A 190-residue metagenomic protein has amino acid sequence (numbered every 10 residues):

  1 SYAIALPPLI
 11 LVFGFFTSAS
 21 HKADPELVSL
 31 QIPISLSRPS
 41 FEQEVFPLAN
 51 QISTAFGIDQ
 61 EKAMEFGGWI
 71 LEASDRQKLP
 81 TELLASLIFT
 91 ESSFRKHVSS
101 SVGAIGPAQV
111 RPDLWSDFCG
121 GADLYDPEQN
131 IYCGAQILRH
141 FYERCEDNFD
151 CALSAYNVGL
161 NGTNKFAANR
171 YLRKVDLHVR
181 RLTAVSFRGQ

Functional and structural regions predicted by a protein language model:
S1-P47, E61, D113-Q190: Non-catalytic cell-wall polysaccharide-engagement segments
L30-F89, G189: Export/targeting segments at the very N-terminus of extracytoplasmic proteins
R76, T90-S93, D113-S116: Amphipathic alpha-helical interaction surfaces
R76-P80, S101, D147: Extracellular/periplasmic catalytic domains that process cell-envelope and extracellular macromolecules
T81, A104, E128, Y132: Glycine-rich phosphate-binding loop at the start of an alpha helix
T81, I88-S101: Conserved alpha-helical segments that form or flank metal/cofactor-binding pockets of metalloenzymes
S86, A108-Q109, S154: Soluble periplasmic/extracytoplasmic beta-strand elements of cell-envelope proteins
K96-F118: Short, surface-exposed glycine/acidic/tryptophan-bearing loops
